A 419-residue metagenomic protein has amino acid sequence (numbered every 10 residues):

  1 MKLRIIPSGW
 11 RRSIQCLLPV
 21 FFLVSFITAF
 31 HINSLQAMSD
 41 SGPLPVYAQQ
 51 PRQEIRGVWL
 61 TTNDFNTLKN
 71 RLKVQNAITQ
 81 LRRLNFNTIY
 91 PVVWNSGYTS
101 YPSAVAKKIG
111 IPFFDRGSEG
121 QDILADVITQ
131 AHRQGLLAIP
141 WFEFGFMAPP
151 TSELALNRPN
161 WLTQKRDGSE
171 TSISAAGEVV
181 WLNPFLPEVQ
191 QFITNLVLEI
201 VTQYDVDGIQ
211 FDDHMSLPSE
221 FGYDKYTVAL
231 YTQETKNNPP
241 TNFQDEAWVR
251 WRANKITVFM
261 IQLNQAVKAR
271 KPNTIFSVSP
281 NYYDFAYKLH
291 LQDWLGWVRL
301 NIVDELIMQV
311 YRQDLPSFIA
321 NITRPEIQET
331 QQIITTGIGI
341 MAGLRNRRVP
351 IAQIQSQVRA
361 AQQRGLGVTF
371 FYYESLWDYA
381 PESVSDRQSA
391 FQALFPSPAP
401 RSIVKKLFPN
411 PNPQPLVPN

Functional and structural regions predicted by a protein language model:
Q50-L60, F65-L68, P140, G145-Q203: Active-site-adjacent "subsite" loops/lids of carbohydrate-active enzymes
L60-L68, A106-G120, A176-Q191, D245-K255 (+2 more regions): The substrate-binding groove and active-site-proximal loops of carbohydrate-active enzymes, especially glycoside
F65-L72, V92-T99, G117-Q121, L217-P218 (+4 more regions): Acidic-and-aromatic substrate-binding clefts and catalytic sites of carbohydrate-active enzymes
T67-R82, V189-I200, A286-L300, F318 (+2 more regions): Short, acidic/polar
L72-T99, Q203-D207, I302-E305, R364-G367: Catalytic domains of carbohydrate-active enzymes, especially glycoside hydrolases
N95-E143, W248-V267: Aromatic-lined substrate-binding rim segments of carbohydrate-active enzymes
D167-W294, L300: Polysaccharide-binding and catalytic clefts of secreted carbohydrate-active enzymes
I302-F318, P325, Q332-P418: Substrate-binding cleft of secreted/luminal carbohydrate-active enzymes
